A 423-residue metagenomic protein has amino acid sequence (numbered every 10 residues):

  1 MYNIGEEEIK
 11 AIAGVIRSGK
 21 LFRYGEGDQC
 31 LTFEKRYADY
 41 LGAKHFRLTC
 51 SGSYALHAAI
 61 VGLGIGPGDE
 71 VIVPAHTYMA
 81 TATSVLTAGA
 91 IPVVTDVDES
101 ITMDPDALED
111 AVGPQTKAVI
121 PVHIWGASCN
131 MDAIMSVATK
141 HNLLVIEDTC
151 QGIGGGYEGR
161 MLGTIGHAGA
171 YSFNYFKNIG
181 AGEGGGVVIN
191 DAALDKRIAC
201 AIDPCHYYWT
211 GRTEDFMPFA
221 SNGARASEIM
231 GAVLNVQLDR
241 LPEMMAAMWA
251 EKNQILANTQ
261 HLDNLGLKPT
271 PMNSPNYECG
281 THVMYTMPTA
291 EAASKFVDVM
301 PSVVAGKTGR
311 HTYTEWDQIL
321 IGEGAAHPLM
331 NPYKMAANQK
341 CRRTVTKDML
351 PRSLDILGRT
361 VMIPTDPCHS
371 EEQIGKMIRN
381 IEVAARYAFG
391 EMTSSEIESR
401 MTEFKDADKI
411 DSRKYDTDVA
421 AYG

Functional and structural regions predicted by a protein language model:
M1-R23, L143, M362-P364: N-terminal "arm"/small-domain region of PLP-dependent enzymes with the aminotransferase-like
I12, Y37, A55, V71 (+14 more regions): Generic structural signal for small/hydrophobic residues in well-ordered secondary structure, especially within
F22-E70, S84-T87, V94, R160: Phosphate-binding glycine-rich loop
V61-T149, G156: PLP-dependent aminotransferase-like
G152-E158, I165-H282: Active-site region of PLP-dependent enzymes
Y207-T213, V297-T360, E391-E403: Conserved PLP cofactor-binding pocket of PLP-dependent enzymes
P271-S274, E278-E291, R310-M330, G358-E372: Conserved PLP-binding active-site segment of the aspartate aminotransferase-like
S294-V303, M377-I381: Short amphipathic alpha-helices in soluble, non-transmembrane regions that often serve as interface/regulatory elements
